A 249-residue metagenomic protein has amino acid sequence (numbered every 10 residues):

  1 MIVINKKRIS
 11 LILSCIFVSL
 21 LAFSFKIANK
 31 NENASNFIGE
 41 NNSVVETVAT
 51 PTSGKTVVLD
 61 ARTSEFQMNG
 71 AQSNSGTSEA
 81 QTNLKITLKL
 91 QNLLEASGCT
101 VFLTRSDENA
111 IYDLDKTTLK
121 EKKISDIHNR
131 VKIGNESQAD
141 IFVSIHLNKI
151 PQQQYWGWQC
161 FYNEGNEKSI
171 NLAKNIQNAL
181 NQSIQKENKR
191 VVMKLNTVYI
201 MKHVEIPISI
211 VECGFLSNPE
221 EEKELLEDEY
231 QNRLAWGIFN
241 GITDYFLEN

Functional and structural regions predicted by a protein language model:
M1-N249: Catalytic-site microenvironment of enzymes that process N-acetyl-hexosamine-containing cell-wall polysaccharides
